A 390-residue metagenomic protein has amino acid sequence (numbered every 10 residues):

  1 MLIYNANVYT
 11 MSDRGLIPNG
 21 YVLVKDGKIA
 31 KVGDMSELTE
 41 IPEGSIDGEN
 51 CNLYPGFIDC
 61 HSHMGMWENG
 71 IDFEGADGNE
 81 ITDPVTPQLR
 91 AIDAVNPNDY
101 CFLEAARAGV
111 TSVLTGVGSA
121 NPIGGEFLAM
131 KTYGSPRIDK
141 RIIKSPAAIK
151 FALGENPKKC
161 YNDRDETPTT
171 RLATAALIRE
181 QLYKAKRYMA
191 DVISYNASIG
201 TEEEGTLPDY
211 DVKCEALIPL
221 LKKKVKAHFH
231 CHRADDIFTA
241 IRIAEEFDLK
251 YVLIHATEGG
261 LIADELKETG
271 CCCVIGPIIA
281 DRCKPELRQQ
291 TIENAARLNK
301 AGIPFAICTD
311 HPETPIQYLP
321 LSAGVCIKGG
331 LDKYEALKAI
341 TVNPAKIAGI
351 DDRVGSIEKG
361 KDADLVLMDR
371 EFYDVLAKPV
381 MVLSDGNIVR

Functional and structural regions predicted by a protein language model:
M1-E40, C51-L53, N387: N-terminal metal-binding scaffold of metallo-dependent hydrolase/deaminase domains
I3, T39-I92, R107: Replace "His-x-His-based motif
A6, V22, G27, N50 (+10 more regions): Divalent metal-coordination and catalytic microenvironments
A6-T10, I17, E358-R390: C-terminal cap of metal-dependent C-N hydrolases
E68-V95, M130, P136, K150-C160 (+2 more regions): Active-site gating loops and adjacent loop-to-helix segments of metal-dependent hydrolytic enzymes
N69-G70, A76-T82, T86-Q88, K226 (+3 more regions): His/Asp/Glu-enriched, well-ordered alpha-helical/loop segment that forms or immediately abuts the divalent-metal
A91, Y195-T291, A306, K346-A348 (+3 more regions): Active-site core of metal-dependent hydrolases
A106-F238, R242-K250: Polyanionic/metal-chelating signatures
